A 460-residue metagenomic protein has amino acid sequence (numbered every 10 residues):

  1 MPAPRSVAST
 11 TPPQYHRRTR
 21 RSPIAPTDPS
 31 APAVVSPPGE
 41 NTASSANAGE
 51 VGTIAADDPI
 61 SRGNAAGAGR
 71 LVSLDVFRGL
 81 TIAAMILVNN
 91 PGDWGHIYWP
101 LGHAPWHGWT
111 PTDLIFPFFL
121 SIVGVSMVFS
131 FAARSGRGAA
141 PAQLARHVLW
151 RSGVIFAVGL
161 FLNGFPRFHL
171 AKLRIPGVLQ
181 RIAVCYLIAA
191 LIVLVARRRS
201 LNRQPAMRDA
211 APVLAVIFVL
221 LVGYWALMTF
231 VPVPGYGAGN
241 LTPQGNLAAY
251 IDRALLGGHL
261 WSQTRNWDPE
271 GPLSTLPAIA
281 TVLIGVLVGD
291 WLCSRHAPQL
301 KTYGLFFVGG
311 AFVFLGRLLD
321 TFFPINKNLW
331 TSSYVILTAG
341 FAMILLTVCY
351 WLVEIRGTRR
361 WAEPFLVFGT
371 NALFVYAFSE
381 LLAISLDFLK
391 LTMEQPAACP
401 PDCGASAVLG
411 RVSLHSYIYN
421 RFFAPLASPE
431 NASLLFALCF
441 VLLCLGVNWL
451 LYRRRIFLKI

Functional and structural regions predicted by a protein language model:
P2-I460: Alpha-helical transmembrane segments and their immediate juxtamembrane cytosolic regions
